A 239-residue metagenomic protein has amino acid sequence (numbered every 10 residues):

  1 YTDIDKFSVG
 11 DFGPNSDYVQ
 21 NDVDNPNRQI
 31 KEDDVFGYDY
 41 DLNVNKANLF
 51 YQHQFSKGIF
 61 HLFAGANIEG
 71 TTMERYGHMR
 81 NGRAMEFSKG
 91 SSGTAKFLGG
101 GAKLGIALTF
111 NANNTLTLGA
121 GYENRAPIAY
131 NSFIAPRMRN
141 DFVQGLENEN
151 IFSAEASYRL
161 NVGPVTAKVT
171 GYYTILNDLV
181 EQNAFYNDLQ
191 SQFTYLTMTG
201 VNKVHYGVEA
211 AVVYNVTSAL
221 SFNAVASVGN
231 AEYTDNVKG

Functional and structural regions predicted by a protein language model:
Y1, A64-G70, L118-Y122, V169-Y173 (+1 more regions): Transmembrane beta-barrel strands of outer-membrane/channel proteins
Y1-K6, G163-V169: Internal hydrophobic scaffold segments of catalytic domains
Y1-N111, A126, N131-F133, K238: Signature of Gram-negative outer-membrane beta-barrel scaffolds
N43-A47, K96-G100, N150-A154, N161-G163 (+1 more regions): Residues that define the transmembrane beta-barrel architecture of outer-membrane proteins
L49-F55, I68, L104-L108, A156-L160 (+3 more regions): Residues on the lipid-exposed face of transmembrane beta-strands in outer-membrane beta-barrel proteins
I59-L62, N113-L116, P164-A167, A219-F222: Repeated loop/turn-to-beta-strand initiation elements of outer-membrane beta-barrel proteins
T72-R83, T94, L108-A154, T166-A167 (+2 more regions): Surface-exposed extracellular loop regions of Gram-negative outer-membrane beta-barrel proteins, predominantly
Y173-I175, F193-G239: Gram-negative outer-membrane beta-barrel transporters
